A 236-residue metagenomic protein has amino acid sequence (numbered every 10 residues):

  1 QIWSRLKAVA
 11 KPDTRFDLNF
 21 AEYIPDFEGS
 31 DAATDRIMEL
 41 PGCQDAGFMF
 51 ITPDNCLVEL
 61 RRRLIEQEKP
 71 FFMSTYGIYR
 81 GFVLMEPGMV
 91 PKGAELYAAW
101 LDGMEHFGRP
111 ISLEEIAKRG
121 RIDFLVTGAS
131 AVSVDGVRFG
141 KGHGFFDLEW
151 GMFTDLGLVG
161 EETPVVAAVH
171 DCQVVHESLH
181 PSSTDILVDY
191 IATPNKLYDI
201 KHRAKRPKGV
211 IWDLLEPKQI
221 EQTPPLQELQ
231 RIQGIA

Functional and structural regions predicted by a protein language model:
Q1-P25, R36-G42, A46, Q67-P70 (+1 more regions): Surface-exposed, charge/polar-rich loops and edge strands
F20-G29, I51-C56: Electropositive, gly/pro-rich neighborhoods at or near active sites that engage anionic ligands
D31-D35: Acidic, proline/glycine-enriched N-terminal capping motif
I51-Y76: Extended, H/D-rich, highly charged conserved domains that either
